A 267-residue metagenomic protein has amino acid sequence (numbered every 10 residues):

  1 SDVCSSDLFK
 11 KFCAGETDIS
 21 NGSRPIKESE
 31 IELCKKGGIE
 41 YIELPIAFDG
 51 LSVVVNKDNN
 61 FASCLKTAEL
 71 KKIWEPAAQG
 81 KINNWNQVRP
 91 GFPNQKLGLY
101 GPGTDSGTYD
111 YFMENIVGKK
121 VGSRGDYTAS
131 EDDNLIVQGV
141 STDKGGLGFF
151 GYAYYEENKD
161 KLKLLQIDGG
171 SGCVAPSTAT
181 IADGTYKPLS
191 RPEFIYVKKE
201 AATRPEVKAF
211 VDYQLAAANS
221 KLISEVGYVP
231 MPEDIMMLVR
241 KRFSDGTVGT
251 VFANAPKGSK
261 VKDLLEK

Functional and structural regions predicted by a protein language model:
S1-K267: Flexible loop/hinge segments at secondary-structure junctions
